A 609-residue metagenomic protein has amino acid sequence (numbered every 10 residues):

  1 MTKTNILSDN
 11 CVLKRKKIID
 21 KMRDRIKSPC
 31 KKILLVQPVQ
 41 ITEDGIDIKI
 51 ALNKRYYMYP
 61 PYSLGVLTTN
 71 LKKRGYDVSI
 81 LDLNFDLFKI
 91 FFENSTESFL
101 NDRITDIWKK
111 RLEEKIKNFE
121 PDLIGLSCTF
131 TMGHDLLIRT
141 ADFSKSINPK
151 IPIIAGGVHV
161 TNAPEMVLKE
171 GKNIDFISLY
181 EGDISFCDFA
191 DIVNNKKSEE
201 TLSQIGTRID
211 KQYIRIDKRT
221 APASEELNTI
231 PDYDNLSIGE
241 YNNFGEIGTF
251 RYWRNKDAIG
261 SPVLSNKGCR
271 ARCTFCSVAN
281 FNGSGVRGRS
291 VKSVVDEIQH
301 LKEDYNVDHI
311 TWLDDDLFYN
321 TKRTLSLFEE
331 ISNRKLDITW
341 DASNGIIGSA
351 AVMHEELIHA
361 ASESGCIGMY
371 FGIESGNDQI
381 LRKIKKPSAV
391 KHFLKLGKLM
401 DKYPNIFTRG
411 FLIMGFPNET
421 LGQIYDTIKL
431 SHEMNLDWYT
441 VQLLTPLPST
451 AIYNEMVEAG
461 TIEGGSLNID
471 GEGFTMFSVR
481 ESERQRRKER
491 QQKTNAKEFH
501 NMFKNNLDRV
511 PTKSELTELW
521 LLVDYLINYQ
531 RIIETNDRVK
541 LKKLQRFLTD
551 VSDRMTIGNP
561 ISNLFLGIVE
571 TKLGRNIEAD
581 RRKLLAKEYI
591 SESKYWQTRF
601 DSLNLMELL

Functional and structural regions predicted by a protein language model:
T2, L34, V39-K54, G206-R219 (+5 more regions): C-terminal accessory regions of radical SAM enzymes
T2-I33, V39-A51, N94, R208-P262: N-terminal [4Fe-4S]-dependent radical SAM core
A51-T69: Short catalytic helix/loop segments, enriched in acidic residues and glycine and frequently bearing histidine
Y59, E225, Y233-M414, L421 (+1 more regions): Radical SAM [4Fe-4S] cluster-binding motif and immediate context
S63, N70, S79-L87, E97-S224 (+2 more regions): Glycine-rich beta-alpha loop elements in corrinoid/cobalamin-binding modules across cobalamin-dependent enzymes
E120-I124, V307, L436: Proline-aspartate-enriched helix->loop->beta-strand connector
M166-E170, L357, N418-H432: Catalytic cores of alpha/beta
Y595-L609: TPR/TPR-like alpha-solenoid helical repeat scaffolds
